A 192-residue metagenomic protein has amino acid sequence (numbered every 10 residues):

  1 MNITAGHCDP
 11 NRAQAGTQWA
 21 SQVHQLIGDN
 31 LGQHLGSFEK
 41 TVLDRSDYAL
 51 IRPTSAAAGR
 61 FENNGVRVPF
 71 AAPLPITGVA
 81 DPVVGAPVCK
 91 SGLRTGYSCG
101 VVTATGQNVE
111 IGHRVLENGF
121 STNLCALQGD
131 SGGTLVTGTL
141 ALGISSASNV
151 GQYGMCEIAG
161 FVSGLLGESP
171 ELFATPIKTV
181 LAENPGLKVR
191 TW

Functional and structural regions predicted by a protein language model:
M1-Q107, V136-G138: Serine endopeptidase catalytic core focused on the charge-relay Asp
Q14-G16, V23, R60-F70, G96-W192: Active-site region of chymotrypsin-like
